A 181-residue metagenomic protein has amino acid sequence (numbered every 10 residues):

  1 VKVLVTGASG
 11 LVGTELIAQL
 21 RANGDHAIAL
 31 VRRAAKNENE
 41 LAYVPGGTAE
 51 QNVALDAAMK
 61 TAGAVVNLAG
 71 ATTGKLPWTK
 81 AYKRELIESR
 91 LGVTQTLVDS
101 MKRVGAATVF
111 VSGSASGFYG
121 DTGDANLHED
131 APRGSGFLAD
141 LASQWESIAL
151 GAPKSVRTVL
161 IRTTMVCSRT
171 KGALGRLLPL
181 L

Functional and structural regions predicted by a protein language model:
V3-N23: N-terminal Rossmann NAD(P)H-binding glycine-rich loop of SDR-like oxidoreductase domains
T6, L30, L68-A69, F110-S116 (+1 more regions): SDR active-site strand-loop-helix element
E15, Q19, S100, I148: Rossmann-fold NAD(P)-dependent oxidoreductase module
D25-R32: Conserved glycine-rich Rossmann-like NAD(P)H-binding loop of the short-chain dehydrogenase/reductase
A35-T96: NAD(P)H-binding glycine-rich loop region in Rossmannoid oxidoreductase-like domains and their noncatalytic homologs
K83-E85, T94-G136: Conserved Rossmann-fold NAD(P)-dependent oxidoreductase catalytic core, especially the SDR/UDP-sugar
G134-V159: Active-site Tyr-X1-5-Lys
P153, R157-L160, T164-L181: NAD(P)-dependent short-chain dehydrogenase/reductase
